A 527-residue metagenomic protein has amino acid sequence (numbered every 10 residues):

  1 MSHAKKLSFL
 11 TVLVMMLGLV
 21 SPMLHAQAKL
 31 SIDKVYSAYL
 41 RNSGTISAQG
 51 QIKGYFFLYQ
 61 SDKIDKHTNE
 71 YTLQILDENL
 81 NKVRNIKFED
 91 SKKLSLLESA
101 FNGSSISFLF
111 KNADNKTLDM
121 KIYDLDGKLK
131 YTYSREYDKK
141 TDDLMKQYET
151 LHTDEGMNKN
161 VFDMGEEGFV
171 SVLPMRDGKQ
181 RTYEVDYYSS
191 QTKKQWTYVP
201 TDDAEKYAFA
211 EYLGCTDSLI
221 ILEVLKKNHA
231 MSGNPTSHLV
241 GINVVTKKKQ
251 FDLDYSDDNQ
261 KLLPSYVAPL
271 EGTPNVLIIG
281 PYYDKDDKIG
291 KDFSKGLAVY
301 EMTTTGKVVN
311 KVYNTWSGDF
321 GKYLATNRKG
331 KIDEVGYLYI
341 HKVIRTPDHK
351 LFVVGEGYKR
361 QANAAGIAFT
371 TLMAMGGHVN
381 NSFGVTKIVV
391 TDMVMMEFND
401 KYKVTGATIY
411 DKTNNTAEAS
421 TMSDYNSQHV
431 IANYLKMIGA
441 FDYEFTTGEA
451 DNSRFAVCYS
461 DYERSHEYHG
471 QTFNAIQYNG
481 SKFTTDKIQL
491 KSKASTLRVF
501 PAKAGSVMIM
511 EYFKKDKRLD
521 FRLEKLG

Functional and structural regions predicted by a protein language model:
M1-S31, G527: Bacterial Sec-dependent N-terminal signal peptides
Q27-G527: Secretory-pathway ectodomains
